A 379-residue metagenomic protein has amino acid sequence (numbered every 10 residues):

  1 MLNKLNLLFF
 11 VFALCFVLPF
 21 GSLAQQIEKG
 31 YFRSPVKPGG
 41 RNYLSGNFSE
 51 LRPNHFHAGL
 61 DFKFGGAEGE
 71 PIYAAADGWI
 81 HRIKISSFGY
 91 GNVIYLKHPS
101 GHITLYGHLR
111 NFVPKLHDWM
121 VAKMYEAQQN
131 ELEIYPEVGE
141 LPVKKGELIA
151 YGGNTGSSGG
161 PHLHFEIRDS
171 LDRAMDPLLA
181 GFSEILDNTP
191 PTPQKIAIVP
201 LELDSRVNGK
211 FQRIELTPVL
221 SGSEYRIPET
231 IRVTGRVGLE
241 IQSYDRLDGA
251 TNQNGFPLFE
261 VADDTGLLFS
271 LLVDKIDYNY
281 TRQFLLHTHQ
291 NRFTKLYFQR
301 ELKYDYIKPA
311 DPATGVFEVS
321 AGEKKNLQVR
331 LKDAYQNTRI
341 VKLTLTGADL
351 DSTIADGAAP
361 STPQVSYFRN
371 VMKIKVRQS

Functional and structural regions predicted by a protein language model:
M1-F10: Bacterial N-terminal signal peptides that target proteins for export
F9-P19: Bacterial N-terminal signal peptides
S22-I103, R110-K115, N130-L132, P136-G139 (+5 more regions): Surface-exposed, glycine-biased beta-strand/turn segments
I103-V138, L220-Y225, E260-S320: Exoplasmic/lumenal beta-rich domain surfaces
D172-R173, L247-G249, K332-I340: Short acidic/polar inter-strand loop motif in beta-rich domains
E215, Y335-I354: Short beta-strand elements
